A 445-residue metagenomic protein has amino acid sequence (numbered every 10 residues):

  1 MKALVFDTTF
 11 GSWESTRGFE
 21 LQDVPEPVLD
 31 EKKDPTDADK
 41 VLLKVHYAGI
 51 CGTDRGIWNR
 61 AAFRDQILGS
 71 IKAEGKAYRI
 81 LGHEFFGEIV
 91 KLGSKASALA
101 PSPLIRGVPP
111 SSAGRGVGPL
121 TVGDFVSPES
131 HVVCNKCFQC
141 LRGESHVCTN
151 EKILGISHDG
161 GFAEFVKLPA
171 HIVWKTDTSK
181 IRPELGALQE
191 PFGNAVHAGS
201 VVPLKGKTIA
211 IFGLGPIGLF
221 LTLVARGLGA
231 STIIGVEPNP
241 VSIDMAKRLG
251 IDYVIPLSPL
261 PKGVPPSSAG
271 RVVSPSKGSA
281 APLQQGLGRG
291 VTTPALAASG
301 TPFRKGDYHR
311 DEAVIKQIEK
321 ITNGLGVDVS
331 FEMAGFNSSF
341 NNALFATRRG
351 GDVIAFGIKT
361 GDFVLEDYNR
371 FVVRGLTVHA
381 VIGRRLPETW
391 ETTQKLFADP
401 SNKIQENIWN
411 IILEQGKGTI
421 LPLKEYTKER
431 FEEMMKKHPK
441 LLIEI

Functional and structural regions predicted by a protein language model:
P27-G49, F63-P101, I105, G114-K136 (+1 more regions): Glycine-rich beta-strand-centered segment in the early N-terminal region that forms part of a ligand/cofactor-binding
C51, Q66-G69, E129-S179: Cysteine-cluster motifs in flexible loop/terminal segments that predominantly coordinate metals
I105-G107, A113-G116, K262-V264, G270-R271 (+3 more regions): Glycine-biased, low-complexity coil/linker segments
S127, D328-F331: N-terminal Rossmann-like NAD(P) cofactor-binding module of classical short-chain dehydrogenase/reductase
T178-P261, R304: Mid-domain Rossmann-like dinucleotide-binding core that forms the NAD(H)/NADP(H) cofactor-binding site
K247-R248, D252, L257, P266 (+2 more regions): Glycine-rich phosphate-binding loop and adjacent beta-alpha segment of Rossmann(oid) nucleotide-cofactor-binding
D307-N323: Short amphipathic alpha-helix with an adjacent loop that forms part of the alpha/beta core around
Q317, N341-L344, P387-I445: C-terminal hydrophobic helical "lid"/dimerization subdomain of Rossmann-like NAD(P)H-dependent oxidoreductases
